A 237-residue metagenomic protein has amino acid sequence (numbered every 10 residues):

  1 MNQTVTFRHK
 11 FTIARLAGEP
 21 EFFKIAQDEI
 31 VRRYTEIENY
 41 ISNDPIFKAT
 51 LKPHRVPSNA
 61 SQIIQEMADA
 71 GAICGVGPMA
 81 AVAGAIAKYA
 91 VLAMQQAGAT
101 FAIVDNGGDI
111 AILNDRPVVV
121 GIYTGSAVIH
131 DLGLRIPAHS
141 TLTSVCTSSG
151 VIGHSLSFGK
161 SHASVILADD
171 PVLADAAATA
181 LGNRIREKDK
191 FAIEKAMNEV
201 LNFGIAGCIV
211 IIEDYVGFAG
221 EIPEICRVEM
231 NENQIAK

Functional and structural regions predicted by a protein language model:
Q3-F7, I166: Short beta-strand elements
T6-A68: N-terminal low-complexity or amphipathic/hydrophobic leaders
A14-L16, D109-L113, V120, C208-V210 (+1 more regions): Short beta-strand scaffold segments in enzyme catalytic cores
E21, G108-D109, P171, E213-Y215: Short, ordered loop/turn segments at secondary-structure junctions
A26, V56, G75-A83: Short secondary-structure transition/capping motifs
V31-T35, A87-V91, Q95: PP2C/PPM-type serine/threonine phosphatase catalytic domain
Y40-H54, T100-F101, K188-A219: Flexible, glycine/charged-enriched surface loops at secondary-structure junctions
E66-I73, A80-A90, A99, I103-A196 (+1 more regions): Conserved mixed alpha/beta catalytic, RNA-binding, or beta-rich assembly cores of soluble enzyme, regulatory
